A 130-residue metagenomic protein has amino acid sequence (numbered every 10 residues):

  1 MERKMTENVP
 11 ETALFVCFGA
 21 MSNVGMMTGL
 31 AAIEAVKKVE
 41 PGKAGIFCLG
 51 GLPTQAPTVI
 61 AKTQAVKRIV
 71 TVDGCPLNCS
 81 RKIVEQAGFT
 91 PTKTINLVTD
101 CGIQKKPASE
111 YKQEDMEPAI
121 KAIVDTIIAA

Functional and structural regions predicted by a protein language model:
M1-A130: Iron-sulfur-associated redox domains of electron-transfer enzymes in respiratory and anaerobic energy metabolism
